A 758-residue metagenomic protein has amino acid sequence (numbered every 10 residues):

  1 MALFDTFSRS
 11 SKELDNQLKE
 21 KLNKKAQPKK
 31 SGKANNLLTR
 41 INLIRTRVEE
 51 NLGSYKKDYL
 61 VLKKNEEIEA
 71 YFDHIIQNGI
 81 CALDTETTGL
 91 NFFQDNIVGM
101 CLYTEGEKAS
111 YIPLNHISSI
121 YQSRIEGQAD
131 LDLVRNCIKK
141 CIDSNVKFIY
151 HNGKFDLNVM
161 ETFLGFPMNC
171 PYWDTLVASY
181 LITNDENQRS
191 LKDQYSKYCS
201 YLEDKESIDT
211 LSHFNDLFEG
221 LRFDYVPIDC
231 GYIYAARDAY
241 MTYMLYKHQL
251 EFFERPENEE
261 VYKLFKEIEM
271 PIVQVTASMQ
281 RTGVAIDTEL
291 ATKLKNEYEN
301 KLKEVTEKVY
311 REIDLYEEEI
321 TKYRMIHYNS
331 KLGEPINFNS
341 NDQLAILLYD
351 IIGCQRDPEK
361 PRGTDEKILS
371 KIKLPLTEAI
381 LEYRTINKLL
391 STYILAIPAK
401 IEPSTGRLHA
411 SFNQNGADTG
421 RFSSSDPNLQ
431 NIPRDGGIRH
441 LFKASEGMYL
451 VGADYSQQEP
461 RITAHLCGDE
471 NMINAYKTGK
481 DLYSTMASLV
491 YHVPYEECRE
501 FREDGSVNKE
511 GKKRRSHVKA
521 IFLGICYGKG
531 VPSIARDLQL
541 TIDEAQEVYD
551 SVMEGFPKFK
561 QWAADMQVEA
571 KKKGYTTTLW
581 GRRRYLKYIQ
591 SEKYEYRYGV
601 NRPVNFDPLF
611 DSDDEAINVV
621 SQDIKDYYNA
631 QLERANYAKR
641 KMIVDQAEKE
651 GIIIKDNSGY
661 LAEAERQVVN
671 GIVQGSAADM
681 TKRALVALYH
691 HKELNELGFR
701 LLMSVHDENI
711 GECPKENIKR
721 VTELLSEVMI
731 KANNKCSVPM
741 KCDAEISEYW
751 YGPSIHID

Functional and structural regions predicted by a protein language model:
A2-I120, F166-M168, E186, S196-C199 (+12 more regions): Conserved "right-hand" nucleotidyltransferase catalytic core of DNA-directed polymerases
A82, V146-G153, L450-G452: Acidic beta-strand-to-loop metal/phosphate-binding motif
E105-F148, V284: Nucleic-acid-processing active sites and adjacent nucleic-acid-binding tracks, predominantly divalent metal-dependent
P167-N184, L191-D193, G479-Y483: Conserved beta-strand -> loop -> alpha-helix junction used to position metal-binding or nucleic-acid-contacting
L482-K513, G581-R582, L586-S704: Generic long, charged, amphipathic alpha-helical segments
S516-Y527: Short, amphipathic alpha-helical "recognition" segments used to contact nucleic acids or chromatin
L688, K692-A744: C-terminal structured "cap/appendage" subdomains that terminate the fold
W750-D758: Short, low-order "capping/linker" segments at domain edges
